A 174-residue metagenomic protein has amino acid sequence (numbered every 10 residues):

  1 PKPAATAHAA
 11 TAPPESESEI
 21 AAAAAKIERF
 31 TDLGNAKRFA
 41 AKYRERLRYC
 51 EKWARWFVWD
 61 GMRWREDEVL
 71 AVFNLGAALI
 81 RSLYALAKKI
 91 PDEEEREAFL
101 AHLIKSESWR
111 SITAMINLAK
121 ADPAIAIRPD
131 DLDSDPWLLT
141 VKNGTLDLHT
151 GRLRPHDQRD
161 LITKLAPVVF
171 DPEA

Functional and structural regions predicted by a protein language model:
K2-P14: Basic, alpha-helical nucleic-acid-binding regions used in initiation and control of genome expression
P13-A174: Intein modules and their embedded homing endonuclease domains
